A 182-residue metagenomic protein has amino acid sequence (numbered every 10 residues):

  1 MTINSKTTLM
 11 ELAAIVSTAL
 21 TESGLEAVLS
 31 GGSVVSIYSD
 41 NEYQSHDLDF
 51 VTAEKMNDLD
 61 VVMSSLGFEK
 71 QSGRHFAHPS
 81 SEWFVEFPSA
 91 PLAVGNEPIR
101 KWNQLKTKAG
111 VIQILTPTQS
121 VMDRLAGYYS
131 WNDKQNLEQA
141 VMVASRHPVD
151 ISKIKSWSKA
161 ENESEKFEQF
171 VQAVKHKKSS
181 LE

Functional and structural regions predicted by a protein language model:
M1-E182: Compositionally biased terminal segments of proteins
